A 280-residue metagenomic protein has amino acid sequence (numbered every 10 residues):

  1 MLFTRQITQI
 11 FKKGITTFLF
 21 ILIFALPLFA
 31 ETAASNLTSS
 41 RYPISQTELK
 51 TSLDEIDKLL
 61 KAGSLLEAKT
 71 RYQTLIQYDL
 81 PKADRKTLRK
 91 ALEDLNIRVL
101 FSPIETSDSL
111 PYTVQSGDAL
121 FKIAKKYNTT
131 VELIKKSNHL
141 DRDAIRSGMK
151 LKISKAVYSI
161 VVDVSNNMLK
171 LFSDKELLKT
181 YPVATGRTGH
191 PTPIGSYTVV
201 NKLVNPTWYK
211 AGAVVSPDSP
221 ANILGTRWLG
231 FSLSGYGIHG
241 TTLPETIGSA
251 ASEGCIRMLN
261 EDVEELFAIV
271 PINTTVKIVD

Functional and structural regions predicted by a protein language model:
M1-F11: N-terminal secretory signal peptides that target proteins for export/translocation
T16-P27: Bacterial N-terminal signal peptides
N36-L95: Alpha-helical, heptad-rich or low-complexity scaffold/stalk segments that mediate oligomerization or tethering
R41-L66, V99-N128: Primarily a LysM-type cell-wall glycan-binding module
T74-S107, T130-D163, V279: Extracellular LysM carbohydrate-binding repeats and other cell-envelope/extracellular binding modules
K155-T242: Gly/Pro-biased beta-strand-loop elements
V215-D280: Exported/periplasmic cell-wall-interacting domains
